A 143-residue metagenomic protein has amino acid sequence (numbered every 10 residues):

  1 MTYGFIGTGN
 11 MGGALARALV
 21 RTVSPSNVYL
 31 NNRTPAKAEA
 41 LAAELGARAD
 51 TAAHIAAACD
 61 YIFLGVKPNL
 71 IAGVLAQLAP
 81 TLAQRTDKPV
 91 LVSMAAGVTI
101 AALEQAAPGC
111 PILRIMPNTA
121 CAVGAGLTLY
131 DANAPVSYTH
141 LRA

Functional and structural regions predicted by a protein language model:
M1-R48, A125-G126: NAD(P)+-binding Rossmann beta1-loop-alpha1 motif at the extreme N-terminus of oxidoreductases
L15, L45, A53-A57, Y61-Y130: Rossmann-like NAD(P)(H) cofactor-binding subdomain of soluble oxidoreductases
P135-S137: Short helix-loop capping/hinge motifs at secondary-structure junctions, enriched in acidic/polar residues
T139-A143: Conserved small/polar residues in nucleotide/adenosyl-binding loops
